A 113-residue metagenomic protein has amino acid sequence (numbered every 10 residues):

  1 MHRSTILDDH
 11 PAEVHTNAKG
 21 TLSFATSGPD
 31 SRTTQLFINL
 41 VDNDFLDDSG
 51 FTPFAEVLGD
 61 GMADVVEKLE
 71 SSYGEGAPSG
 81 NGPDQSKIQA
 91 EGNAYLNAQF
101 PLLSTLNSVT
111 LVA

Functional and structural regions predicted by a protein language model:
M1-A113: Cross-family detector of peptidyl-prolyl cis-trans isomerase
